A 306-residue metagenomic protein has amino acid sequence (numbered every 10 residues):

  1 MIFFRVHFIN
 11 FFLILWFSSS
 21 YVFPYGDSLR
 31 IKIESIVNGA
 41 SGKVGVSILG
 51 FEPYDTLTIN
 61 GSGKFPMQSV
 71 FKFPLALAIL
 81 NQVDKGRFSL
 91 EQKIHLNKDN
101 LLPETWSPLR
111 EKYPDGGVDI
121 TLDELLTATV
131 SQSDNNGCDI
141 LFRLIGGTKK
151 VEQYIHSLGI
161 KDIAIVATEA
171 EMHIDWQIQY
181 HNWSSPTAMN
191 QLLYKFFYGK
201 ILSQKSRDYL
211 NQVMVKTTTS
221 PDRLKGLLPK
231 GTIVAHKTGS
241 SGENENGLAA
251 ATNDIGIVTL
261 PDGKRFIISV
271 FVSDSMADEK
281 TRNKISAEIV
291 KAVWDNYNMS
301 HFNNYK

Functional and structural regions predicted by a protein language model:
M1-D27: Bacterial Sec-dependent N-terminal signal peptides
V22-G63, G242: Beta-lactamase-like hydrolase cores
Y25-I36, R143-L144, T148, Q191-R223 (+2 more regions): Structured C-terminal helix/loop/strand segments within mature extracytoplasmic catalytic/sensor domains
F51, L90-L109, I145-G146, V213: Acidic helix-start/capping segments at beta-turn-to-alpha-helix junctions
Y54, P66-L96, I268: Active-site SXXK
N81-L101, T148, E152, S203-R207: Short, well-structured active-site flanking segments
L101-D139: Conserved catalytic neighborhood of penicillin-recognizing serine enzymes
V118, D139-I201: Mid-domain, small-residue-enriched loop/turn segments at the edges of structured enzyme/sensor domains
